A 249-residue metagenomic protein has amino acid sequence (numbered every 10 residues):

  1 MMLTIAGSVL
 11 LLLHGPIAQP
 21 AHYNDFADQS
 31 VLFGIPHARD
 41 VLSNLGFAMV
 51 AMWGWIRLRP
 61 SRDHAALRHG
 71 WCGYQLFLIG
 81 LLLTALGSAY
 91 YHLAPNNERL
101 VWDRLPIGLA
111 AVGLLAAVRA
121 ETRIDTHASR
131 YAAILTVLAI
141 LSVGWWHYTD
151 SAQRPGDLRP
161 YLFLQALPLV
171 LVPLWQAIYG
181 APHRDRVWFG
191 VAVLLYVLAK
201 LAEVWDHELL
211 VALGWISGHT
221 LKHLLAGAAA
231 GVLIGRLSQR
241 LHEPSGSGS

Functional and structural regions predicted by a protein language model:
M1-L135, A139-R154, H183-P244: Early transmembrane hairpin module of multi-pass membrane proteins
L141-H183: Active-site rim beta-loop-alpha module in soluble metabolic enzymes
G246-S249: Membrane-proximal cytoplasmic C-terminal regulatory module of class A 7TM GPCRs
